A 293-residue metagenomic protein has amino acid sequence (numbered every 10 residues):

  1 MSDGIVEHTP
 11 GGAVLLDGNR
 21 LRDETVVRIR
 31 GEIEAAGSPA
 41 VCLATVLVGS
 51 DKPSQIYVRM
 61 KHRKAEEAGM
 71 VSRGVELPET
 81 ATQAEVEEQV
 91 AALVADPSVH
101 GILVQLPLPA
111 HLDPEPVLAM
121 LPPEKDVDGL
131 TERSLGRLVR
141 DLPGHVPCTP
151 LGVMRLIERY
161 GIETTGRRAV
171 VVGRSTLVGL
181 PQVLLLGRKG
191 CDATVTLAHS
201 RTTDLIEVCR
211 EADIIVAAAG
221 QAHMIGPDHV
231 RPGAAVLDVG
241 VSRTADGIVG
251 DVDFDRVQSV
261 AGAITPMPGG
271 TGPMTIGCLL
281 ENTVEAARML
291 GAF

Functional and structural regions predicted by a protein language model:
S2-P39: Positively charged, low-complexity intrinsically disordered leader regions
I33-A44, V48-E67: N-terminal glycine-rich anion-binding loops that anchor highly charged ligand groups
P53-H62, G144-A235, G247-Q258: Glycine-rich phosphate/diphosphate-binding loop of Rossmann-like nucleotide-binding domains
A65-E79, T194-L197: Short beta-strand elements in bilobed, periplasmic/extracellular small-molecule ligand-binding domains
E85-P97: Short, well-structured alpha-helical segments in soluble
L103-R168: Anion-binding alpha/beta catalytic cores of soluble intermediary-metabolism enzymes, centered on
P107, A218-Q221, G240-V241: Short glycine-/small-residue-rich Rossmann-like dinucleotide-binding loops
P114-L135, L237-A292: Rossmann-fold NAD(P)-binding glycine/threonine-rich loop
